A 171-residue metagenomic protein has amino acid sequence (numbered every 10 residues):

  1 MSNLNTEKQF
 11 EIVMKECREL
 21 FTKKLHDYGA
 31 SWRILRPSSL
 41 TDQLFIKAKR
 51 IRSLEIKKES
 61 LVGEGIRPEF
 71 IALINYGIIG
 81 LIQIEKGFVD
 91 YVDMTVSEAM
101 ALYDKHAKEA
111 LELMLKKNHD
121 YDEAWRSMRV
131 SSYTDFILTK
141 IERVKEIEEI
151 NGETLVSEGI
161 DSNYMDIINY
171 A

Functional and structural regions predicted by a protein language model:
M1-A171: Intrinsically disordered, low-complexity regulatory regions that flank transcription factor DNA-binding cores
